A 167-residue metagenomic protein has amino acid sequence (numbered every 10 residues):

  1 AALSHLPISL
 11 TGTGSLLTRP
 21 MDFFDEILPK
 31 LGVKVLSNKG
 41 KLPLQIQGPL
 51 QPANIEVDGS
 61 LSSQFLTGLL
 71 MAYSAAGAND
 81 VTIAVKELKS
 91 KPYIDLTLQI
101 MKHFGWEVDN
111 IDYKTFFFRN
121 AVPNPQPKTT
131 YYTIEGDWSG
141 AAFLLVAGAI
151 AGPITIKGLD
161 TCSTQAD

Functional and structural regions predicted by a protein language model:
A1-D167: Short, structured segments at the rim of ligand-binding sites
